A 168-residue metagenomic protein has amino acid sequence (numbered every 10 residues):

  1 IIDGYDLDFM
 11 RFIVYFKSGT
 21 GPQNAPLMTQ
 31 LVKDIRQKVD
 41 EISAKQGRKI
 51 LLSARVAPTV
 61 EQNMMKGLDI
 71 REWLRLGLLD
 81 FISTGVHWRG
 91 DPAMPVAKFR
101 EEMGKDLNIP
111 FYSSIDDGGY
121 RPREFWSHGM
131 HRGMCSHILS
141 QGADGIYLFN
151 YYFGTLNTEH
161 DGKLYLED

Functional and structural regions predicted by a protein language model:
I1-D168: Glycan-processing catalytic domains of CAZymes
